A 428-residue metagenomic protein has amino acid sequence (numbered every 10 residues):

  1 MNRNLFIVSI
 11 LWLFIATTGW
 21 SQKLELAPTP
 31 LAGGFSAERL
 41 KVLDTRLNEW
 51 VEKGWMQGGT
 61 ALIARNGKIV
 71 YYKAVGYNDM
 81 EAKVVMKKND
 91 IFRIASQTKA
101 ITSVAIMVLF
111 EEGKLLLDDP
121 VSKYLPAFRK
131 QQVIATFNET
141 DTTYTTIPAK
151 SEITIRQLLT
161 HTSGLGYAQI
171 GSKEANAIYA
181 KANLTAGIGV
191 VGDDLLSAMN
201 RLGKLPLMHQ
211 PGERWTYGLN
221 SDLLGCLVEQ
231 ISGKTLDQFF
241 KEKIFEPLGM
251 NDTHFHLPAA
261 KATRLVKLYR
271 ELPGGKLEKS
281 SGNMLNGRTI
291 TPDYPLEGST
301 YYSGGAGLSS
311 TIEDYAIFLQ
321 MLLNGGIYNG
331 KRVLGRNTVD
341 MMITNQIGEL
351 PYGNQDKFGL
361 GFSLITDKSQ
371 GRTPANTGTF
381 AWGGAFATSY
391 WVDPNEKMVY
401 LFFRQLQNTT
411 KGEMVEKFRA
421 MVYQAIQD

Functional and structural regions predicted by a protein language model:
M1-L24: Bacterial Sec-dependent N-terminal signal peptides
E25, T29-I94, K114-L116, V133-N138 (+2 more regions): Short, conserved catalytic-motif segment at the N-terminal edge
K41, L47-N48, G67, F92-V121 (+4 more regions): Active-site SXXK
G76-N78, M284, L406: A generic structural motif
R129-P374: Short, surface-exposed loop or secondary-structure junction motifs that flank catalytic or metal-binding residues
F386-V399: Short, surface-exposed beta-strand/loop micro-motifs that present aromatic residues
L406-K417: A short acidic/glycine-rich loop-to-helix N-cap element
